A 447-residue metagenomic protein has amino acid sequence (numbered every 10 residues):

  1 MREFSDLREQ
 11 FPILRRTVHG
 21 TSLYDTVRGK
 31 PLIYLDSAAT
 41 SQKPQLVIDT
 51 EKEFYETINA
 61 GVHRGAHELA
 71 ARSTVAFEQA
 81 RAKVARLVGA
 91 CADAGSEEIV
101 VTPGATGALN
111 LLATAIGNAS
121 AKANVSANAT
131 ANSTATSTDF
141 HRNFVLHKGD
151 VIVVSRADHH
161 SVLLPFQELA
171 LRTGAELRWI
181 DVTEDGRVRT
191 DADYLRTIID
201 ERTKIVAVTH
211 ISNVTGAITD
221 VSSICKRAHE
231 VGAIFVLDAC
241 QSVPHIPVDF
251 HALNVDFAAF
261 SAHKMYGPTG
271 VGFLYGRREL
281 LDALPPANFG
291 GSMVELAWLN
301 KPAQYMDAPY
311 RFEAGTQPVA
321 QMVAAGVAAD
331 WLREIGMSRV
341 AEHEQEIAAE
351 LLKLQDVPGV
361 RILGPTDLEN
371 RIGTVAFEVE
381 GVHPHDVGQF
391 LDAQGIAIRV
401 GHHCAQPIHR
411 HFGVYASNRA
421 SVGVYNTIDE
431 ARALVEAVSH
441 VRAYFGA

Functional and structural regions predicted by a protein language model:
M1-A447: Pyridoxal 5′-phosphate
